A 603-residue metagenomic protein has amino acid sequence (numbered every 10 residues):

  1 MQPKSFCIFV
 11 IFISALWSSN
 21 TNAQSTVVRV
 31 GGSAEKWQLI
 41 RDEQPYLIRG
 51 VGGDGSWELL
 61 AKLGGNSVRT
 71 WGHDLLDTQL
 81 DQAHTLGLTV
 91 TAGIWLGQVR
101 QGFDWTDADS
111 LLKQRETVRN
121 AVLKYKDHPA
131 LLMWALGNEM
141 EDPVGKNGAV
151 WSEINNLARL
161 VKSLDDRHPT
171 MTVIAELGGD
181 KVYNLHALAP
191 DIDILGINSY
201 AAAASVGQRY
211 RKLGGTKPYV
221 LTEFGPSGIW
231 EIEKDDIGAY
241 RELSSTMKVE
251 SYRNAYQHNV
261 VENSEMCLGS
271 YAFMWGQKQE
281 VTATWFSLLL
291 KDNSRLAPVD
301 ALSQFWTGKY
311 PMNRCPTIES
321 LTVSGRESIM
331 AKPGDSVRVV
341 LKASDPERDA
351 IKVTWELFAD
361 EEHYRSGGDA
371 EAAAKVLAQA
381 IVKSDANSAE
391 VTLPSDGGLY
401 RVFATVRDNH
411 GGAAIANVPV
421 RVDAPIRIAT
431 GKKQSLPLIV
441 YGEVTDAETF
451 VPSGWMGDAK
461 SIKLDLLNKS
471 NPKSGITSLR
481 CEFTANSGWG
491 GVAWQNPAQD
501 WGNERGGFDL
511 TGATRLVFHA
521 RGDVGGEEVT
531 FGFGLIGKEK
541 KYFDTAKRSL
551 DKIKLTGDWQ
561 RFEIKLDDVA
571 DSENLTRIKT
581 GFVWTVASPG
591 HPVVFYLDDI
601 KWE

Functional and structural regions predicted by a protein language model:
S33-A34, I40-I192, S205, G215 (+1 more regions): Active-site mouth of glycoside hydrolases
S33-A34, R41-G50, K212-A370, S384 (+2 more regions): Substrate-binding clefts and catalytic carboxylate motifs of secreted carbohydrate-active enzymes
E176-G207, I229-D236, G276-A283: Substrate-binding cleft/loops of secretory-pathway carbohydrate-active enzymes
T392-G397, V569-S572: Short, surface-exposed loop/turn segments at beta-strand-coil junctions that are enriched for proline with nearby
A416-V422: C-terminal edge beta-strand
I426-E603: Beta-rich carbohydrate-recognition modules and glycan-binding surfaces
